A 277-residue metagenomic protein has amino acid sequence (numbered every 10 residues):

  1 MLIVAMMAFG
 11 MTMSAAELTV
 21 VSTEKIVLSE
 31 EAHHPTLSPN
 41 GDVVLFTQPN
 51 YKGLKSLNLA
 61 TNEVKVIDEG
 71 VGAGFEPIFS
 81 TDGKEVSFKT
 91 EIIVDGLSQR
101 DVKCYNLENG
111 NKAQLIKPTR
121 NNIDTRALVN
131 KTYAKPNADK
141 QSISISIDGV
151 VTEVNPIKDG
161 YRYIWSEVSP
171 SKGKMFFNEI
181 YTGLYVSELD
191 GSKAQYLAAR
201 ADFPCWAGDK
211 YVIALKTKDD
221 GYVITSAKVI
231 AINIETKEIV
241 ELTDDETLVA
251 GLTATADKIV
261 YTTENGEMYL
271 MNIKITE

Functional and structural regions predicted by a protein language model:
M1-G10: Bacterial N-terminal signal peptides
A15-E277: Sequence signature of WD/YWTD-type beta-propeller architectures
